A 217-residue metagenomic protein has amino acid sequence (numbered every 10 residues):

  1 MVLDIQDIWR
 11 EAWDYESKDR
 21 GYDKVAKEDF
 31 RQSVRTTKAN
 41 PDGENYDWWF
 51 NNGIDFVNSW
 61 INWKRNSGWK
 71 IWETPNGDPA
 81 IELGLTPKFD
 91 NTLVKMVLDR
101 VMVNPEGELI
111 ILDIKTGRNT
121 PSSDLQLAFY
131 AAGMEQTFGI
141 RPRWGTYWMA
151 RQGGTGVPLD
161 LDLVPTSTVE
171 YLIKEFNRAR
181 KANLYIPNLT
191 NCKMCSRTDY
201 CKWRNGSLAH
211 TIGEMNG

Functional and structural regions predicted by a protein language model:
M1-I81: A non-catalytic, helix-rich entry segment at domain boundaries
W13, L83-L85, M149-R151: A general secondary-structure junction signal
A39, G43, G117, L159: Active-site oxyanion-binding pockets that recognize sulfate/phosphate
E44, W69, K88-F89, D113-R118 (+1 more regions): Short helix-to-loop capping/linker segments positioned immediately adjacent to catalytic or ligand/cofactor-binding
Y46, F50, I54, L127 (+1 more regions): A structural signal for well-ordered alpha-helical scaffolds and beta->alpha junctions
D55, S59, F129-A132, Q136: Residue-level signal for well-ordered alpha-helical scaffold segments within enzymatic catalytic domains
N62, N66, D90, S122-D124 (+1 more regions): Metal-dependent nuclease catalytic regions and adjoining charged, substrate-binding loops involved in nucleic-acid end
P75-F129, L172: Non-catalytic protein-protein interaction segments used by genome-maintenance enzymes to assemble and couple activities
